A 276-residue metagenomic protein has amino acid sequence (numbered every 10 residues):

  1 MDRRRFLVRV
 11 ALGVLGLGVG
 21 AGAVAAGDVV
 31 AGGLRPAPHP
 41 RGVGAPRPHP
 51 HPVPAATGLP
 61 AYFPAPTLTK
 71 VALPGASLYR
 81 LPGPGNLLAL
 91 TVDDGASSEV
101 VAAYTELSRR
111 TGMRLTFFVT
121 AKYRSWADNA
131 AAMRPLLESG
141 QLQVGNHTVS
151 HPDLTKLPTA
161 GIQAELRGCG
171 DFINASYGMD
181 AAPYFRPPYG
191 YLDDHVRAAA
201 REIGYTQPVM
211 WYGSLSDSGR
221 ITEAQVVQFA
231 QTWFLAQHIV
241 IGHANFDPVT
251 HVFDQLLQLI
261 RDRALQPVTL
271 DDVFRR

Functional and structural regions predicted by a protein language model:
D2-L90, S97-A103, A131-M133, L259 (+1 more regions): N-terminal pre-catalytic segment of deacetylase/amide-hydrolase enzymes
P52-D153, G161, E165, F172 (+1 more regions): Active-site beta->alpha N-cap acidic-glycine motif
V92-D94, F117-A121, N146-T148, R186-Y189 (+3 more regions): A cross-domain feature marking catalytic cores of carbohydrate-active enzymes and several ubiquitous metabolic/repair
G95-E99, T120-N129, D153-L157, R186-L192 (+2 more regions): Acidic-and-aromatic substrate-binding clefts and catalytic sites of carbohydrate-active enzymes
A103-L107, A131-A132, H195, A199 (+1 more regions): A short acidic, amphipathic alpha-helical/loop segment
R109-T116, Q143, T159-G190, F229-G242 (+1 more regions): CE4/NodB-like, metal-dependent polysaccharide N-deacetylase domain that modifies extracellular/periplasmic N-acetylated
Y191-W233, L265-R276: His/Asp/Glu-enriched short active-site or ligand-binding loop at hydrolase and phosphoryl-transfer sites
L235-D271: Catalytic grooves of carbohydrate-active enzymes
